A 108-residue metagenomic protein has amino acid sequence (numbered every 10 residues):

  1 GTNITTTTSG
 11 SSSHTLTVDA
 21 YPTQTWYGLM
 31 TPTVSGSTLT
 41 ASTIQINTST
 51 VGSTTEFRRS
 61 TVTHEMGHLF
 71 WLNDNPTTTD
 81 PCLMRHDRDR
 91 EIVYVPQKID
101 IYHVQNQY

Functional and structural regions predicted by a protein language model:
G1-T77: Metzincin-family zinc-dependent endopeptidase catalytic domain
T55-Y108: The catalytic-center signature of Zn2+-dependent metalloproteases
